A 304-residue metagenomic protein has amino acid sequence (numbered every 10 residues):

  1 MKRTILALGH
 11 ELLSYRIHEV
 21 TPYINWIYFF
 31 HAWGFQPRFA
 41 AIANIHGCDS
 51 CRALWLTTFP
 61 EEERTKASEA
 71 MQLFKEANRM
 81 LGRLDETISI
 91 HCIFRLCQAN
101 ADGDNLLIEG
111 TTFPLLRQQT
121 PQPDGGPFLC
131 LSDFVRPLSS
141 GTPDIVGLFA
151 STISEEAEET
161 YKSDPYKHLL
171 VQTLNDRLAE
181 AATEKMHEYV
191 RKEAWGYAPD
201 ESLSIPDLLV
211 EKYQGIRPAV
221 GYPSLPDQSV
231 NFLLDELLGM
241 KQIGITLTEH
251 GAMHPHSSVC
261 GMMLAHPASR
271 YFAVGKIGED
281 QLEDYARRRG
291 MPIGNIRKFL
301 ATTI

Functional and structural regions predicted by a protein language model:
M1-L169, T173: Active-site loops and adjacent core secondary-structure elements that bind or stabilize anionic groups
G125-I304: C-terminal accessory domains/tails appended to large, multi-domain proteins
